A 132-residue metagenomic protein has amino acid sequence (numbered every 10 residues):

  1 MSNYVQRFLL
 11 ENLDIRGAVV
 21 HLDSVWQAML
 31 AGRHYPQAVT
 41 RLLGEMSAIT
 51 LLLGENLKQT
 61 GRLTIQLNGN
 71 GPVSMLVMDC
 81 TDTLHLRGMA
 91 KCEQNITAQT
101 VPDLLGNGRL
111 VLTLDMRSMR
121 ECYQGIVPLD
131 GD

Functional and structural regions predicted by a protein language model:
S2-M116, E121: N-terminal functional module of multi-domain proteins
D132: Cys/His-clustered metal-coordination modules, chiefly Zn-binding fingers
